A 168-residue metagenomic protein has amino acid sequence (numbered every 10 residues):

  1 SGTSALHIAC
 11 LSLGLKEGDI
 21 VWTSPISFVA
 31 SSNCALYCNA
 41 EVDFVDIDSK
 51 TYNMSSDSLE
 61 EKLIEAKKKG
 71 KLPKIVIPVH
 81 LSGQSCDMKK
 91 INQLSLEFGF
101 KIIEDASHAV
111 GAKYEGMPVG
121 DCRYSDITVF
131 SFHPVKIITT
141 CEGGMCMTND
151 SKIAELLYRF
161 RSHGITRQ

Functional and structural regions predicted by a protein language model:
S1, I47, P134, S162: Short, conserved catalytic or interaction motifs in soluble domains
S1-I20, C34, F44-D46, K68: Phosphate-binding glycine-rich loop
P25, F44-S49: Short beta->alpha connector loops at strand-helix junctions that form conserved, small/polar/Pro-enriched
S27-S32: Conserved coil-to-alpha-helix start sites within the AMP-binding
N33-A35, L94: Hydrophobic/aromatic ligand-binding patch that stacks against planar heteroaromatic rings of cofactors or nucleotides
N39: Structured binding elements
K50-T140, M145-K152: Active-site phosphate-binding strand-loop segment of PLP-dependent enzymes
N149-Q168: Active-site C-terminal subdomain of aminotransferase-like
